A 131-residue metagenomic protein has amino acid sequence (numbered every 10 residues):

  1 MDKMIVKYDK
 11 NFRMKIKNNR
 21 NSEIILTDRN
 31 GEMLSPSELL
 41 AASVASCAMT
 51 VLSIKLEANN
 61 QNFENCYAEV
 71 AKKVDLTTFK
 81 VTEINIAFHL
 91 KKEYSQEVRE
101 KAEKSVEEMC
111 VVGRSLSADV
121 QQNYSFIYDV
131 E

Functional and structural regions predicted by a protein language model:
M1-A42, S53-E131: Extended beta-strand/beta-hairpin segments
T50: Short glycine/serine/threonine-rich phosphate/pyrophosphate-binding segments that cradle anionic phosphate groups
